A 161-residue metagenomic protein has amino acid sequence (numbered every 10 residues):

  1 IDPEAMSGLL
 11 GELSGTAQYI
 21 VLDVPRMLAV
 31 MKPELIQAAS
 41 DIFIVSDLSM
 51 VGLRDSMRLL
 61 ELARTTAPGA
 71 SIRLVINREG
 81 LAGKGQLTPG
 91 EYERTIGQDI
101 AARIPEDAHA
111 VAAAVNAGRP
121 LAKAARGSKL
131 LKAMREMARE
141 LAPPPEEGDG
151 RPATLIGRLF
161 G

Functional and structural regions predicted by a protein language model:
I1-M27: Cytosolic-facing regulatory segments adjacent to core modules
L28-K32, L87-T88: Short, glycine/polar-rich helix-capping loops at beta-to-alpha or helix-loop-helix junctions that flank or form
A29, A39-R58: Conserved Switch II/interswitch segment of TRAFAC-class P-loop GTPases
S46-D47, I72-G85, R103-A110: G-domain G4 guanine-recognition motif of GTPases
L53-I72: Conserved C-terminal guanine-recognition region of P-loop GTPase G domains, centered on the G4
E93-A122, M134: Beta-strand-loop-alpha "switch" segments that mediate conformational coupling across diverse proteins
N116-G161: NTP-binding/hydrolysis catalytic cores, primarily Walker-type P-loop NTPases
